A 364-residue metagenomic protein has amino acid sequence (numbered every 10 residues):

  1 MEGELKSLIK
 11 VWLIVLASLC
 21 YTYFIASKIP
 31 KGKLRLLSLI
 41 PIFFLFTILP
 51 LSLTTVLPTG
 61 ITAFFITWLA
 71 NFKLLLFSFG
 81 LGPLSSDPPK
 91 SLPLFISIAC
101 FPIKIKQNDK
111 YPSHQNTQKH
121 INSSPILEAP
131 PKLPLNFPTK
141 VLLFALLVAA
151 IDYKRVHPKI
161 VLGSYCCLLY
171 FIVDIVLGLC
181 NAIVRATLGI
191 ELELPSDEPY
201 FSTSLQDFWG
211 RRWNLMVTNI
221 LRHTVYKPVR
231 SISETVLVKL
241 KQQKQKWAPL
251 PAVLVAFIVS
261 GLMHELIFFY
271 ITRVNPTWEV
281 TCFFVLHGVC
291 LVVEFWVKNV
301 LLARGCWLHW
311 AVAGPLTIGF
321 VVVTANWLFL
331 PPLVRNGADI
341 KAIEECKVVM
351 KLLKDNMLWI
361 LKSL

Functional and structural regions predicted by a protein language model:
M1-K10, F24-L36, L49-T62, A149-S164 (+3 more regions): Membrane-lumen (extracellular) interface motif
M1-K10, T47-L51, K119-P134, K159-L162 (+4 more regions): Juxtamembrane membrane-interface segments at transmembrane-helix boundaries in membrane proteins
M1-W12, S86-I105, Y111-N122, R335-L364: Transit-peptide-like, low-complexity N-terminal presequences and other terminal intrinsically disordered regions
K6-V15, G32-I42, V56-L69, P131-F144 (+4 more regions): Transmembrane alpha-helices of multi-pass eukaryotic membrane proteins
S27-L36, S123-E128, A150-I160, T187 (+3 more regions): Membrane interface segments of multi-pass transport proteins and intramembrane proteases
I42-L51, N71, A149, G261-E265 (+1 more regions): Aromatic-anchored segments of alpha-helical transmembrane domains
L45-T203: Intramembrane catalytic core of multi-pass membrane enzymes that act on lipidic substrates
D174, N181-F269, H287, L302-L364: Membrane-interfacial catalytic/cofactor-binding modules of polytopic membrane enzymes
